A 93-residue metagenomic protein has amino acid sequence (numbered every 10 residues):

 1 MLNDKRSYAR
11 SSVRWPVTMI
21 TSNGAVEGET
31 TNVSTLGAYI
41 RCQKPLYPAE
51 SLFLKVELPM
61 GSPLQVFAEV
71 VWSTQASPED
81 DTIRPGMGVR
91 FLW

Functional and structural regions predicted by a protein language model:
M1-T35: N-terminal helix initiation/capping motif
Y8, R41-P45, G61: Short, surface-exposed secondary-structure edge patches
V13, V26, L52, L64-V66 (+1 more regions): Hydrophobic core residues within well-ordered beta-strands of beta-rich domains
W15-I20, A49-L64: Short conserved beta-strand and strand-loop elements enriched in small hydrophobics with frequent Asp/Gly
G28-E29, V66-S73: Short beta-strand-centered aromatic/proline hotspots
S34, V70-T74, W93: A generic structural motif
Y39-C42, T74-F91: Short, solvent-exposed secondary-structure boundary/capping segments
V56-L58, V70, F91: Hydrophobic beta-strand positions in extracellular immunoglobulin-like domains
